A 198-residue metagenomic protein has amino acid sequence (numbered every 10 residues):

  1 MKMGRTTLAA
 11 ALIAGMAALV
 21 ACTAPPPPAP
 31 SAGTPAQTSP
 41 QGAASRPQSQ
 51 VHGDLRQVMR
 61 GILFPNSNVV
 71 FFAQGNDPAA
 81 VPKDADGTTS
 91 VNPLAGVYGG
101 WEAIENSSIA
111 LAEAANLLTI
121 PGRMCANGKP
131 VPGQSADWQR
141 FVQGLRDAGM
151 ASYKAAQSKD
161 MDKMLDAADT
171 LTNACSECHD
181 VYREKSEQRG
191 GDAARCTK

Functional and structural regions predicted by a protein language model:
M1-L12: Bacterial N-terminal signal peptides that target proteins for export
A18-A21: C-terminal motif of bacterial Sec signal peptides marking the signal peptidase cleavage site
T23-P28: C-terminal region of N-terminal signal peptides and the immediate post-cleavage residues of exported proteins
P30-T170, E184-K198: Extracytoplasmic c-type cytochrome modules immediately beyond a signal peptide or single-pass transmembrane anchor
L171-Y182: The canonical Cys-X-X-Cys-His
